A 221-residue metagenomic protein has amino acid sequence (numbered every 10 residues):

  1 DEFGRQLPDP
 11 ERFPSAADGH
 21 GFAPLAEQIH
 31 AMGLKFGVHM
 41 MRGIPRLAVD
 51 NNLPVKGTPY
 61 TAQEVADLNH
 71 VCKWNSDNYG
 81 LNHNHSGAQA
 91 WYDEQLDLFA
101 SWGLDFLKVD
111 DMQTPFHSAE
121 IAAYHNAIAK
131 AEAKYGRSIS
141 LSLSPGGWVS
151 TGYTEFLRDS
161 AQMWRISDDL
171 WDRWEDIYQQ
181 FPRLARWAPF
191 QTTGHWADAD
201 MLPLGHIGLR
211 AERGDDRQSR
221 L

Functional and structural regions predicted by a protein language model:
D1-A100, L104-F106, D111, S118: Aromatic-lined carbohydrate-binding/catalytic grooves of carbohydrate-active enzymes
S15-H20, K130-R137, R210-R213: Intrinsically disordered, low-complexity coil segments
A31, K134-G136, R158: Short, well-ordered coil/turn elements that cap or connect secondary structure elements
R46, F116, V149-T151: Generic structural signal for helix capping and beta-alpha/helix-loop junctions
P54-G57, N126, R158-S160: Short, hinge-like loop/turn segments at secondary-structure boundaries
Q63-H70, N84, A90, S138-L221: Glycan-recognition surfaces
Q95-G147: Extracytoplasmic, non-cytosolic globular domains
